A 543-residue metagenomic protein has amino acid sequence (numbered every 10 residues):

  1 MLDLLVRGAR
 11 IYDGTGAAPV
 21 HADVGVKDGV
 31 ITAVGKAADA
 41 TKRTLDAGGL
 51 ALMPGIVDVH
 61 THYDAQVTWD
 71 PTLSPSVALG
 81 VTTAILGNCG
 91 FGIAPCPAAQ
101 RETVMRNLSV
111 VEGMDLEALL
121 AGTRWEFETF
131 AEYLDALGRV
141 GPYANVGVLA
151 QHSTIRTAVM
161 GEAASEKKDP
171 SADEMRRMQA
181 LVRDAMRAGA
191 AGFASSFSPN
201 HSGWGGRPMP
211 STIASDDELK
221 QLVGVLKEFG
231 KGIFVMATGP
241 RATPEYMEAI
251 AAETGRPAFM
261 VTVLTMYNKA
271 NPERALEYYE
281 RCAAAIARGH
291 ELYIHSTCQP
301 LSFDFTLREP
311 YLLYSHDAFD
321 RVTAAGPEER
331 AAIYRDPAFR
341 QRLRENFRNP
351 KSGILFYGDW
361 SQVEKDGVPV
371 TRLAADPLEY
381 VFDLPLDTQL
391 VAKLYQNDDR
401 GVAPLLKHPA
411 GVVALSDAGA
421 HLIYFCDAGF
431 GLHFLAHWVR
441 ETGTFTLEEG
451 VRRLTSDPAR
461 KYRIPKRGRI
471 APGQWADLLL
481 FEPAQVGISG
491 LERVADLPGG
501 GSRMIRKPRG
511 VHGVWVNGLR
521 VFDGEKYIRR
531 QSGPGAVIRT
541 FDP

Functional and structural regions predicted by a protein language model:
L2-L4, I11-G55: Histidine-rich, glycine-flanked metal-binding segment
A9, G29, G49, H60 (+11 more regions): Divalent metal-coordination and catalytic microenvironments
Y12-D23, Q389-V402, T446-V451, A459-R493: Acidic, glycine-enriched loop/beta-strand segments at the rims of small-molecule binding/catalytic pockets
A51-P75: Di-metal (Zn2+ and/or Mg2+/Mn2+) metal-binding site signature of metallo-dependent hydrolases with the MBL/beta-CASP
W69-A191, E228: Divalent-metal coordination cores built from histidine and acidic residues
Y133-L137, Y143-N145, L149-V159, E166-E174 (+3 more regions): Active-site neighborhoods of metal-dependent hydrolases
P404-G411, S416, F430, L480-P534: C-terminal cap of metal-dependent C-N hydrolases
